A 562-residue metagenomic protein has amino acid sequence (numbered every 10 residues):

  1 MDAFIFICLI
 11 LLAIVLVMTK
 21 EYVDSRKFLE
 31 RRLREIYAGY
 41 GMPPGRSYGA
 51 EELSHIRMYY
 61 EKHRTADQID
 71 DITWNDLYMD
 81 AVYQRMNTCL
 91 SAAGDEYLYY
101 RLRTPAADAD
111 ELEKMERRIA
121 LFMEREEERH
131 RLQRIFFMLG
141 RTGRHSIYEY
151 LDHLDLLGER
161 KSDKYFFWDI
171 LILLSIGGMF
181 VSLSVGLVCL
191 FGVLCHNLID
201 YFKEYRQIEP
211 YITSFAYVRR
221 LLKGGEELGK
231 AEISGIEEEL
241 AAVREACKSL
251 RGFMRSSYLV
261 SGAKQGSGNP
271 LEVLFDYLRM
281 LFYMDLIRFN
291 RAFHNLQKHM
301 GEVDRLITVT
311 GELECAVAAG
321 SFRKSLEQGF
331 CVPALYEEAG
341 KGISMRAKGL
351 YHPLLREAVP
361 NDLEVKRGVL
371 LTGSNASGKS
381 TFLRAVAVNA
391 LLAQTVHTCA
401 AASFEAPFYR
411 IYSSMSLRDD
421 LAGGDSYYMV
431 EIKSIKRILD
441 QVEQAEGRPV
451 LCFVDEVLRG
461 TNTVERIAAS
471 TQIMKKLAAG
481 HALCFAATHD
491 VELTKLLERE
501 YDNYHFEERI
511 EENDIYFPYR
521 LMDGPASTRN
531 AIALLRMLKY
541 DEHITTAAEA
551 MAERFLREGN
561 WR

Functional and structural regions predicted by a protein language model:
M1-S374, F382-A387, A393-R410, K433-S434: Alpha-helical coupling/stalk and coiled-coil linker elements that connect catalytic or binding modules and transmit
A319, L326-R562: ATPase nucleotide-binding head domains, primarily ABC-like/P-loop NTPase cores
